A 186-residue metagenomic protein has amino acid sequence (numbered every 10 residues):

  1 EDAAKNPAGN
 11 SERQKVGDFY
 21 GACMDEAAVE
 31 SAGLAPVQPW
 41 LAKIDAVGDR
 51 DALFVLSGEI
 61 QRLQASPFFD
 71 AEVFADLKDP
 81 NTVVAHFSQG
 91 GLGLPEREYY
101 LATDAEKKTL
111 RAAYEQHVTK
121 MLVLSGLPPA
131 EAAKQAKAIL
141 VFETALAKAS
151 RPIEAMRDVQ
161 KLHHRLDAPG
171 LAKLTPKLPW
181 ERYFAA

Functional and structural regions predicted by a protein language model:
E1-A186: Long, solvent-exposed N-terminal ectodomains of secreted or membrane-tethered precursors processed in the secretory
